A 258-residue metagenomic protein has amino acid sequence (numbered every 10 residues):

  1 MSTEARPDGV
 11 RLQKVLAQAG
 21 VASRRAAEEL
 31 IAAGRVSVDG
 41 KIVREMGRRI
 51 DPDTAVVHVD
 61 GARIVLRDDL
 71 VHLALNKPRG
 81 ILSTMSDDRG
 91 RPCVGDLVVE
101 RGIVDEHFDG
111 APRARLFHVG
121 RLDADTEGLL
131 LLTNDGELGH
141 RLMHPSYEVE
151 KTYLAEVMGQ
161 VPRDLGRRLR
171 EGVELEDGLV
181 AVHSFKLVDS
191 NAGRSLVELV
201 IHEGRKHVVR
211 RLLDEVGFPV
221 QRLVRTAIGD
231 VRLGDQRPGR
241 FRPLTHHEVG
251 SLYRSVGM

Functional and structural regions predicted by a protein language model:
S2-M258: Basic, flexible Lys/Arg- and Gly-enriched helix-loop patches that mediate nucleic-acid binding at interfaces with rRNA
